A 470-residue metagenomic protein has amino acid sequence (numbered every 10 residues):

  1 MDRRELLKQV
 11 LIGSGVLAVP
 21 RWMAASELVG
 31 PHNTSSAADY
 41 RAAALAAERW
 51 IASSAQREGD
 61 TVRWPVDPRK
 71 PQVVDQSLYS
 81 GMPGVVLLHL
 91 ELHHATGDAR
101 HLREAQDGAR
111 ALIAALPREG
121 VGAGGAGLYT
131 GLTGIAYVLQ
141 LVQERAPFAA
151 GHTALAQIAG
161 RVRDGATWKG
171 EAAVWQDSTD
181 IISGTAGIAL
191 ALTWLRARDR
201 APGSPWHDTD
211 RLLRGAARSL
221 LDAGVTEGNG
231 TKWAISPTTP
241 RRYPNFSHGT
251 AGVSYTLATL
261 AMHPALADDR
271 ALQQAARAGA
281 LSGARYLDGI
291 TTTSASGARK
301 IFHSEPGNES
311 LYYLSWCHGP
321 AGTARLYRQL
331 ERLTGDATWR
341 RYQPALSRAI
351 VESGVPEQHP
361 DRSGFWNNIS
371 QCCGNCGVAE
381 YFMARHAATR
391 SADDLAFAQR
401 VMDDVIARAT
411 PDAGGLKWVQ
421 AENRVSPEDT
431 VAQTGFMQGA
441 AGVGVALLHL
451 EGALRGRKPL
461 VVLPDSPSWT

Functional and structural regions predicted by a protein language model:
D2-E5, E27-A43, A47, W194 (+11 more regions): Terminal, non-catalytic domain-edge segments
E5-E27: N-terminal export signals
N33-A44, L92-Q106, V142-A156, L195-R214 (+4 more regions): Structural helix-adjacent loops and short alpha-helical linkers that scaffold large soluble proteins
A43-T61, R103-G120, T153-A173, R211-K232 (+4 more regions): Long, well-ordered core segments of solenoidal/helical folds
R63-M82, A114-L132, G170-T185, I235-A251 (+3 more regions): Solvent-exposed loop and edge beta-strand segments that line ligand/cofactor-binding and catalytic clefts
L90, T96-S247, A251: Extended ligand-binding groove/face enriched in aromatic
R200-R341, A345-P356: Extended ligand-binding clefts on enzyme/binding-domain cores
Q343-T389: C-terminal structural cap/anchor segments
